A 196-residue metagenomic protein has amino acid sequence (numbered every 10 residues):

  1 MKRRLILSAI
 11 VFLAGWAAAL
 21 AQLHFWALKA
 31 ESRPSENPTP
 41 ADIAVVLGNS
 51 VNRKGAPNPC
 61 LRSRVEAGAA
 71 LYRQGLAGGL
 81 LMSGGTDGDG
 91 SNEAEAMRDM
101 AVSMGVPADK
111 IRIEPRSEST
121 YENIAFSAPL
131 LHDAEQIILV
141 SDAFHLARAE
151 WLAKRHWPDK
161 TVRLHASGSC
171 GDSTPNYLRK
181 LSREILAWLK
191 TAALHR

Functional and structural regions predicted by a protein language model:
M1-E36: N-terminal type II signal-anchor transmembrane helix that functions as the membrane-insertion/stop-transfer segment
M1-K2, R62, L181, W188: Intrinsically disordered, low-complexity sequence elements enriched in Ser/Thr/Gly/Pro
L7-S8, G68, A187: General helical structural elements
I10-V11, L71, R155, K190: Enrichment for repetitive, rod-forming helical segments
A18-F25, A69, L189-R196: Structural signature of transmembrane alpha-helix termini at the membrane-water interface
L23-L181: A structural signal for short, hydrophobic/glycine-enriched beta-strand patches
T174-R196: A transmembrane-helix-recognition feature enriched in membrane-embedded lipid enzymes and envelope glyco-/phospholipid
